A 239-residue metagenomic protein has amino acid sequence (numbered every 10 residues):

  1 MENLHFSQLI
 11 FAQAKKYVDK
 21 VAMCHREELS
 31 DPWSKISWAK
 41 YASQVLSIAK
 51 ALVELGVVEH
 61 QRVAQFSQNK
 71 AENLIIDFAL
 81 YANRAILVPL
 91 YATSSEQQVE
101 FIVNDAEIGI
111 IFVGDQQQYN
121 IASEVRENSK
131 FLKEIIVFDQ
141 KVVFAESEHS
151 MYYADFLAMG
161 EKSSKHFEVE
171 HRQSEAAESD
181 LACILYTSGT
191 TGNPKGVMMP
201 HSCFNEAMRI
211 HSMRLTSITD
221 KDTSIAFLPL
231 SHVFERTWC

Functional and structural regions predicted by a protein language model:
E2-C24, S43: A short N-terminal helical cap/helix-turn-helix that marks the beginning of AMP-binding/adenylate-forming
V18-V21, M151, E161-Y186, N193 (+1 more regions): Conserved pre-ATP/AMP-binding loop-to-beta segment of ANL
M23-F78, S95-E100, Y152-E161, S202: Conserved AMP-binding/adenylate-forming core of the ANL superfamily
K35-A39, E175, A182-M208: Conserved AMP-binding A3 loop
A42, L46-S47, E178, V197-S217 (+2 more regions): Conserved structural elements of the adenylate-forming
V53, A71-L90, V99-E100, H211-S212 (+1 more regions): Hydrophobic alpha-helical segments in the ANL/AMP-binding
L55, A82-M159: Structural core segment of the AMP-binding/adenylate-forming
V63, L80, I111, L181 (+3 more regions): Conserved S/T- and glycine-rich ATP-binding loop of Class I adenylate-forming
